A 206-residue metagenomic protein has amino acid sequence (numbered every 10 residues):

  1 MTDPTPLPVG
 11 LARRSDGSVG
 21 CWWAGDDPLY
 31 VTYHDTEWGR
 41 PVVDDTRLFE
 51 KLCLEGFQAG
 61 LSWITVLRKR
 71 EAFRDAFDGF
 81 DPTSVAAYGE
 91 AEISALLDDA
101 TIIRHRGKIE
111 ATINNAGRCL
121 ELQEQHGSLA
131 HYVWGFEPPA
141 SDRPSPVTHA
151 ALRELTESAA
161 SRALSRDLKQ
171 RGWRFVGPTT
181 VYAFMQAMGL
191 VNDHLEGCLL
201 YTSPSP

Functional and structural regions predicted by a protein language model:
T2-E90, A95: N-terminal polyanion-binding entry modules of DNA glycosylases/AP lyases and select other DNA-binding proteins
R47-K51, E71, I113, A159-A163 (+1 more regions): A generic alpha-helix surface/boundary motif
F49-F57, T112, V133, M185: Short alpha-helical scaffolding segments that buttress acidic/His motifs in well-ordered protein cores
I64, G107, V176-T179: Short, solvent-exposed positions on alpha-helices
A72-A76, I103, R118-C119, A187-V191: A short structural micro-motif
D78-A159: Alpha-helical ds-nucleic-acid-binding substructure associated with the helix-hairpin-helix region of base-excision DNA
S161, S165-R171, F175-V176, A183 (+1 more regions): Compact, charge-rich alpha-helical regulatory domains located at protein termini
Y201-P206: Conserved small/polar residues in nucleotide/adenosyl-binding loops
